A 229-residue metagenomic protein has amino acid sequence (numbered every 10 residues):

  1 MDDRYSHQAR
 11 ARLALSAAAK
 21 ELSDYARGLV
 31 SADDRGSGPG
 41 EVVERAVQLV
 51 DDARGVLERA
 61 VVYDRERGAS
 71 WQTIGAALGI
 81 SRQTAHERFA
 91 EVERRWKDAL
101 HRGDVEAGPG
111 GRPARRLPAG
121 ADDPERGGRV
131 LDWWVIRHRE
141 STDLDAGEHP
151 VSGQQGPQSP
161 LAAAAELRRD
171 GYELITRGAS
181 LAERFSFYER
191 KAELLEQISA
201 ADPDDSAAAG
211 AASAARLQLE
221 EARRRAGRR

Functional and structural regions predicted by a protein language model:
M1-D34, P113-S159, L181: General nucleic-acid-binding
D51-R67: Short, amphipathic alpha-helical "recognition" segments used to contact nucleic acids or chromatin
G55, H86-R102: Short, solvent-exposed alpha-helical "recognition" segments
I74-G75: The alpha-helix within a helix-turn-helix
L100-G108, A114, R216-R229: Short, charged, intrinsically disordered terminal tails
S159-E166, S180-E193: Short amphipathic alpha-helical heptad-repeat segments
S186-E189, S206-L217: Short, charged, amphipathic alpha-helical segments
